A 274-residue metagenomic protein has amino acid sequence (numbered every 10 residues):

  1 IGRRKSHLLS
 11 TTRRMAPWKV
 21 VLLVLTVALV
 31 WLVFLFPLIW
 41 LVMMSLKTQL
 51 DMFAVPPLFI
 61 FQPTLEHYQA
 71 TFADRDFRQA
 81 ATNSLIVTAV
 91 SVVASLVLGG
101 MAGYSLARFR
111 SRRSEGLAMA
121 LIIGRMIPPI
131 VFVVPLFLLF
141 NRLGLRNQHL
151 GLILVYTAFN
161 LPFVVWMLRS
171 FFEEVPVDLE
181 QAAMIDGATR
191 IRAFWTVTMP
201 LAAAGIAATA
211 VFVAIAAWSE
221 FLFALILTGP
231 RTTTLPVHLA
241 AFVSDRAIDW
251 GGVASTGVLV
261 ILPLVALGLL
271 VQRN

Functional and structural regions predicted by a protein language model:
I1-A16: Short, Lys/Arg-rich, polar N-terminal cytosolic tail immediately upstream of the first transmembrane signal-anchor
K19-N274: A structural signal for multi-pass alpha-helical bundles of membrane permease subunits that mediate small-molecule
